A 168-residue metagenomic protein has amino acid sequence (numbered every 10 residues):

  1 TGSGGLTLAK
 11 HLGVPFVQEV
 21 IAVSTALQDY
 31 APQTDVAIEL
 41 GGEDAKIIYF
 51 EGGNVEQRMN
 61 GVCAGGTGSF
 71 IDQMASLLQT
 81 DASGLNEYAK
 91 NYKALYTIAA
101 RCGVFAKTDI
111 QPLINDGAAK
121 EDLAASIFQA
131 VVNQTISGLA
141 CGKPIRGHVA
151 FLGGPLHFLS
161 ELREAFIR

Functional and structural regions predicted by a protein language model:
T1-I21, Y49, V55-Q57: Short beta-strand-loop/turn "lid" adjacent to the catalytic site in phosphate-handling enzymes
G2-S3, L40-D44, T67, G153-L156: A short acidic Gly-Thr/Ser loop motif
G4-G5, A140-R168: Glycine-rich phosphate-binding loops at beta-strand->alpha-helix junctions
G5-A9, N54, T108-K120, P144-I145 (+1 more regions): Gly-rich Lys/Arg/Thr-decorated short loops/hinges at beta-loop-alpha junctions or inter-strand turns that position
T34-G53, A94: Gly/Thr-rich phosphate-binding beta-strand-loop-beta motif of the actin/hexokinase/Hsp70
V55-A94: Glycine-rich phosphate-binding loop plus the immediately following alpha-helix
A106-L139: Adenine-nucleotide phosphate-binding core of ATP-dependent small-molecule kinases
